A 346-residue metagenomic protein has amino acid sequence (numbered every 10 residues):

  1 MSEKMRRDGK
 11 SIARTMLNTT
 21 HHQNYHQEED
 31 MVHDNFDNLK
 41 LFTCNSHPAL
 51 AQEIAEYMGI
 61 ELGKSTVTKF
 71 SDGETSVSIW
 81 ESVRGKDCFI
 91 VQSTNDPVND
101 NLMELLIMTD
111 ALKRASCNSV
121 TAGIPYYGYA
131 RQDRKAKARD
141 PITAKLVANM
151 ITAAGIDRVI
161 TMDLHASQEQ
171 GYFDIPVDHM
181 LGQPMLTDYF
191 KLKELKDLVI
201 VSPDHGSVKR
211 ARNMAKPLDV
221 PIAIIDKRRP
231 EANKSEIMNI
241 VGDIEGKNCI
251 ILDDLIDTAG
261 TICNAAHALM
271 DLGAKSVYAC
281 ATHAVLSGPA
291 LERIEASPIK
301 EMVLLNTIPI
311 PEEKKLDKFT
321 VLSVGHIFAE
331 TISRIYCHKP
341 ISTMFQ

Functional and structural regions predicted by a protein language model:
S2-Q346: PRPP-associated nucleotide enzymes
